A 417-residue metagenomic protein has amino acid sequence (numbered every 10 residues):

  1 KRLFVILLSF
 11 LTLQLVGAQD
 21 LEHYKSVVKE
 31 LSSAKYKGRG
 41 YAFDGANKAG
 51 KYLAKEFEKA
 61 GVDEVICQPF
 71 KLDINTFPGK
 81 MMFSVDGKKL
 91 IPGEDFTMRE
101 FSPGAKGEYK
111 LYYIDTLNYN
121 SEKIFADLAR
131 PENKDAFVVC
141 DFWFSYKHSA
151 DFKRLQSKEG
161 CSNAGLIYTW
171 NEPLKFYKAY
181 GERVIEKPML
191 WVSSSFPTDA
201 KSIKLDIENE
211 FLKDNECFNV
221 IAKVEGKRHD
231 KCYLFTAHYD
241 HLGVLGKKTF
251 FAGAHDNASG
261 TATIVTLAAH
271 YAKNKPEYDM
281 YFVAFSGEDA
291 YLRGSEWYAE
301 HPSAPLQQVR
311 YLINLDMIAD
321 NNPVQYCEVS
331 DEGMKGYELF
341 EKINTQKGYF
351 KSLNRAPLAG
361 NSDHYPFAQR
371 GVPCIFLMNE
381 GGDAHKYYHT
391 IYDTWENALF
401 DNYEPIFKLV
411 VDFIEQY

Functional and structural regions predicted by a protein language model:
K1-D20: Bacterial Sec-dependent N-terminal signal peptides
D20-D44, A60, E64-I66, K80-M82 (+3 more regions): N-terminal capping segment at the start of a domain
D20-Y36, Y41, Y52-A60, E64 (+4 more regions): Catalytic-core environment of secreted peptidases
A34-D44, P69-L72, M98-E100, Y113-L117 (+7 more regions): Second-shell loop/turn segments in exported
K37-Y146: Noncatalytic luminal/extracellular "stalk/propeptide" segments of secretory-pathway proteins
P103-L111, L117-E122, E172-G253, A269 (+1 more regions): Soluble metallo-hydrolase cores and metallopeptidase-like ectodomains found primarily in the secretory/periplasmic
A269, A384-Y417: His/Asp/Glu-rich mid-to-C-terminal helical/loop segments that flank catalytic regions of hydrolases
P276, F285-K386: Metal-dependent peptidase/peptidase-like ectodomains
